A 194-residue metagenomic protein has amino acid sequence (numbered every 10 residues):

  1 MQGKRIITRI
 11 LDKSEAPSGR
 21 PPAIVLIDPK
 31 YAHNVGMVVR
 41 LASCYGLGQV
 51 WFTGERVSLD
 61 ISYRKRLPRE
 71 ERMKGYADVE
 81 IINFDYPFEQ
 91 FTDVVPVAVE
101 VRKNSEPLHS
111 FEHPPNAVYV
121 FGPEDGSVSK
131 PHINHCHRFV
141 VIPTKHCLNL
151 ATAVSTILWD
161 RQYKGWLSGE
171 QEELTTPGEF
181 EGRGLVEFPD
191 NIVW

Functional and structural regions predicted by a protein language model:
Q2-E100, S155, Q162-W194: RNA substrate-binding interface of SAM-dependent RNA methyltransferases
P29, R102, T144-C147: Short, surface-exposed acidic/glycine-rich loop or hinge patches that mediate macromolecular interfaces
H33-N34, E106, S127-V128, L148-N149: Residues that form or flank phosphate/diphosphate-binding pockets in enzymes that use nucleotide phosphates
E55-V57, P123-G126, P143-L148: Short, acidic/turn-prone active-site loops that include or flank metal/cofactor- and phosphate-binding residues
I82-F139: Internal catalytic-core helix/loop-beta-alpha segment that presents or stabilizes conserved functional determinants
H132-E173: Structured adenosyl-cofactor binding patch, chiefly the S-adenosyl-L-methionine
